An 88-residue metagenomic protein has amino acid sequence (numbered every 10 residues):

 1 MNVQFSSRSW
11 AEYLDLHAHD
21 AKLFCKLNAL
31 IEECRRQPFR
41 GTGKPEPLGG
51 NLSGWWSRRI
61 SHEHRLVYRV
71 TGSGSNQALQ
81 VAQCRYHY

Functional and structural regions predicted by a protein language model:
N2, A11, D15-F24, R58-Y88: Enriched for short, Lys/Arg-rich terminal
F5-S6: PIN/NYN-family metal-dependent endoribonuclease catalytic core
F24-E32: PIN-domain endoribonuclease scaffold, especially VapC-family toxins
E32-S57: A short, surface-exposed loop/turn module that caps and links secondary-structure elements
